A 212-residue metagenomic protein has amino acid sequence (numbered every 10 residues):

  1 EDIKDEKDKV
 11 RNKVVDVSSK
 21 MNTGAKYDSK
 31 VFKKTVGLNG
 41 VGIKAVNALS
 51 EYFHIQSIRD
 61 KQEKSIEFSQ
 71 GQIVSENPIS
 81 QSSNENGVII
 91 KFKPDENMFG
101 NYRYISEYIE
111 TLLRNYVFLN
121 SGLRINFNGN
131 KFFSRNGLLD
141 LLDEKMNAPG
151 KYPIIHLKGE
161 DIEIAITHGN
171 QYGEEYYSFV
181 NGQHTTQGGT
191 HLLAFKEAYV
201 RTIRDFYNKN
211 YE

Functional and structural regions predicted by a protein language model:
E1-K13, G24-E144: GHKL-type ATPase core
V17: Short basic (Lys/Arg) and small-residue
M21-S29, I203-N210: Structural motif corresponding to the C-terminal cap of alpha-helices
N22-T23, D95, G169-G173: Short connector loops/turns at beta-strand edges and beta->alpha or beta->beta junctions
E107, R114-Y116, G122-E212: GHKL/Histidine-kinase-like ATPase module
